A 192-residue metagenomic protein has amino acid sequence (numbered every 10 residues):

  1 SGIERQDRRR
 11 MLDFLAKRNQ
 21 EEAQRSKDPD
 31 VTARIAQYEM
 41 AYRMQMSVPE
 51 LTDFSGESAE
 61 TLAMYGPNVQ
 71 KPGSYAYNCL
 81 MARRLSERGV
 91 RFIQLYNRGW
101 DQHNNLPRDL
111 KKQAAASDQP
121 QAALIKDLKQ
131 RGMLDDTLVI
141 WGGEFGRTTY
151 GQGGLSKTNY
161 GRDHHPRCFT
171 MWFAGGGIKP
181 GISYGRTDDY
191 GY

Functional and structural regions predicted by a protein language model:
S1-Y192: Ligand-binding pockets and gating/stacking loops
